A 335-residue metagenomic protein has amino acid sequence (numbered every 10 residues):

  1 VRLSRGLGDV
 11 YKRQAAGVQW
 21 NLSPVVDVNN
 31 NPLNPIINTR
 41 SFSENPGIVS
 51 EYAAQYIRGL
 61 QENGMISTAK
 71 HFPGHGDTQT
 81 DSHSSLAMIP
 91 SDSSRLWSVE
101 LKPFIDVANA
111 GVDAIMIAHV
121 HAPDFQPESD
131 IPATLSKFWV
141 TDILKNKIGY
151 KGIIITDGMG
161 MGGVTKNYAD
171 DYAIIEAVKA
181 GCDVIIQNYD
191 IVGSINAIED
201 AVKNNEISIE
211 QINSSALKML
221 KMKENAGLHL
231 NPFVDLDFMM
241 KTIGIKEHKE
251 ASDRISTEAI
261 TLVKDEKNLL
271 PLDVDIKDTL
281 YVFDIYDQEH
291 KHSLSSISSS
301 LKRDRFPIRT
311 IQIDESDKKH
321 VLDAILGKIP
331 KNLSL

Functional and structural regions predicted by a protein language model:
V1-Y11: Single conserved hydrophobic/aromatic residue that forms the stacking wall/gate of nucleotide- or nucleobase-binding
D9-W20: Catalytic domains of carbohydrate-active enzymes, especially glycoside hydrolases
Q19-D27, C182-D183: Divalent metal-dependent hydrolysis catalytic cores, especially in the metallo-beta-lactamase
N21-V25, T68-A69, Q211, L269-P271: Surface-exposed patches in mature extracellular/periplasmic domains of secreted proteins
V26-I36: Short, conserved phosphate-binding/catalytic loop or strand-edge motifs used in phosphoryl-/nucleotidyl-transfer
T39: Aspartate-rich (DDxxD/NDxxD/DxxxD) Mg2+/diphosphate-binding motifs and their adjoining helix-loop segments
E44-Q211, K218: Second-shell residues forming the walls of enzyme active-site clefts
D170-L335: Preference for extracellular/luminal or secreted protein segments
